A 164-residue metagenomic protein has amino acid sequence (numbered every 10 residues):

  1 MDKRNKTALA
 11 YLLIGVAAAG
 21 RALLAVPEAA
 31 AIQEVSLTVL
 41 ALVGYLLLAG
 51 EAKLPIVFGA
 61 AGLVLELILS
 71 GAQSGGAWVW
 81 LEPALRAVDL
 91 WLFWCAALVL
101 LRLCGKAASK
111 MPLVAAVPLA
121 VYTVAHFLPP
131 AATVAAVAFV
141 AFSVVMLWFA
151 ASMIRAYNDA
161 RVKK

Functional and structural regions predicted by a protein language model:
K6-R21, G59-G62, V117: Alpha-helical transmembrane segments
A18-P27, Y45-G50, E66-Q73, R102 (+1 more regions): Hydrophobic alpha-helical transmembrane segments
R21-V35, G71-A87, F127-A138: Membrane-helix interface and helix-disruption motif detector
Q33-G59, S70, L90-K106: Internal transmembrane alpha-helix with an interfacial aromatic "cap," most often the third helix
L48-A49, F93-K110, M146-K164: Cytosolic juxtamembrane helix at the C-terminal end of the final transmembrane segment
L65-Y122: Membrane-proximal helix-loop-helix units in multi-pass membrane proteins
A120-K164: C-terminal transmembrane-bundle signature of multipass membrane proteins, characterized by strong activation on
